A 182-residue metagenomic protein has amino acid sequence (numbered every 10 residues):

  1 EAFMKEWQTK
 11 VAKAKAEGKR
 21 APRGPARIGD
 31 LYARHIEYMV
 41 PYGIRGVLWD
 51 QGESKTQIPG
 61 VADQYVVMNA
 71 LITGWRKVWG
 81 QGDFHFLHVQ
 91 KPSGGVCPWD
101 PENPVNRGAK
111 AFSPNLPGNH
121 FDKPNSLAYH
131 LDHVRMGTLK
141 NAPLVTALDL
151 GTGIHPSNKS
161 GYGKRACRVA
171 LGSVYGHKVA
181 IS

Functional and structural regions predicted by a protein language model:
E1-S182: Cell-envelope and extracellular/periplasmic
